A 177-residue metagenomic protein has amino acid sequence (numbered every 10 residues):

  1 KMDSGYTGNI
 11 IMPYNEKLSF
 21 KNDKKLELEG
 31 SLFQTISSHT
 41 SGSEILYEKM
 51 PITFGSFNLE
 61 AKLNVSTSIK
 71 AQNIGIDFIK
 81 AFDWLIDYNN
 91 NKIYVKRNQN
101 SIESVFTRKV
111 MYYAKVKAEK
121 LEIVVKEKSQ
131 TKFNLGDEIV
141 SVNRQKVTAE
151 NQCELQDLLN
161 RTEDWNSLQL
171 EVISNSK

Functional and structural regions predicted by a protein language model:
K1-K177: Pepsin/retropepsin-fold aspartyl endopeptidases
